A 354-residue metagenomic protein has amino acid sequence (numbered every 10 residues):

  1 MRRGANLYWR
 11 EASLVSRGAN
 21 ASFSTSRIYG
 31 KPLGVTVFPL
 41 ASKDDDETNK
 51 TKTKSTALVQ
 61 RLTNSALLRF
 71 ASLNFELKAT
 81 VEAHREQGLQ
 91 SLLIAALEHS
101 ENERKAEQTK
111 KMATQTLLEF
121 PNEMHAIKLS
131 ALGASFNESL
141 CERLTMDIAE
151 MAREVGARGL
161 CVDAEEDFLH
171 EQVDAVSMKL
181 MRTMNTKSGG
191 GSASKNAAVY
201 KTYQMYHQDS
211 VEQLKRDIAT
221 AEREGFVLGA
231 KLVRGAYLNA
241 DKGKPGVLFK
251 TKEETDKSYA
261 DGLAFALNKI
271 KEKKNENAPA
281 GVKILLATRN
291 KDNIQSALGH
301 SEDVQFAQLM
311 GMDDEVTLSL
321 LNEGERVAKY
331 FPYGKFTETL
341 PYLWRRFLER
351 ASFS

Functional and structural regions predicted by a protein language model:
R2-G4, Y8-S354: Positively charged, amphipathic and often flexible ligand-engagement surfaces
